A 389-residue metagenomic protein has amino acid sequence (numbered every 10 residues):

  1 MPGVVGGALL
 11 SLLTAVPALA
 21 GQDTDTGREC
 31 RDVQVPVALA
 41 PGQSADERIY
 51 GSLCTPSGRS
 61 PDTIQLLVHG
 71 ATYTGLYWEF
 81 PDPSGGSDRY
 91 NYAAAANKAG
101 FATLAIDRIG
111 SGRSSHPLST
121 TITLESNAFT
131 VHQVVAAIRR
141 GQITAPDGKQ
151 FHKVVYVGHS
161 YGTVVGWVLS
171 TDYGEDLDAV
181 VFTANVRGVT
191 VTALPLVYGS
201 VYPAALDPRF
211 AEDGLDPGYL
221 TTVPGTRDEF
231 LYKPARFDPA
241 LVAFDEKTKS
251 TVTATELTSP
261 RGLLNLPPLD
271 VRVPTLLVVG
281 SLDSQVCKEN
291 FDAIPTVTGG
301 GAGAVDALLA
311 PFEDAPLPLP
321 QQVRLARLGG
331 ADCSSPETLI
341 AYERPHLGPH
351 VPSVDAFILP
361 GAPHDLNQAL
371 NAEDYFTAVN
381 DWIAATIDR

Functional and structural regions predicted by a protein language model:
D23-S60: N-terminal cap/lid segment of alpha/beta-hydrolase-fold proteins
G58-F101: Short, surface-exposed "cap/lid" segments of acyl-processing enzymes
L76-Y77, D107-I122, Q133, H364: Glycine-rich "HGGG/HGxG" loop immediately N-terminal to the catalytic nucleophile of the alpha/beta-hydrolase
T121-P146: Alpha/beta-hydrolase active-site loop
T144-S160: Alpha/beta-hydrolase fold nucleophile elbow
H159-S160, W167-T255: Alpha/beta-hydrolase-fold enzymes
V271, L277-V279: Short beta-strand/loop motif that positions the catalytic acidic residue of the alpha/beta-hydrolase fold
A362-A372: Catalytic histidine-centered segment of alpha/beta-hydrolase-like enzymes
